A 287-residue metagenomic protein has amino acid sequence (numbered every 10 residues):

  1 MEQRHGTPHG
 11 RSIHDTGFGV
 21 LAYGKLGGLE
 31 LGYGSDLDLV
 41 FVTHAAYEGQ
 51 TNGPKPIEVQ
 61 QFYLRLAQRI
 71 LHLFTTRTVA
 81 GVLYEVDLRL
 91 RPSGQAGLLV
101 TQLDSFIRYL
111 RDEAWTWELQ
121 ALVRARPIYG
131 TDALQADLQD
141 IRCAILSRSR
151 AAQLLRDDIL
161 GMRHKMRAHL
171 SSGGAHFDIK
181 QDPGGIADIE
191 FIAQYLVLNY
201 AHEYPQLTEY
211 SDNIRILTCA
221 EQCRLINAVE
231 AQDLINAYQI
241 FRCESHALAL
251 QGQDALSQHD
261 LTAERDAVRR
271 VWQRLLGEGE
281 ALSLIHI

Functional and structural regions predicted by a protein language model:
M1-L284: A nucleotide- and high-energy phosphate-metabolite-utilizing enzyme signature
